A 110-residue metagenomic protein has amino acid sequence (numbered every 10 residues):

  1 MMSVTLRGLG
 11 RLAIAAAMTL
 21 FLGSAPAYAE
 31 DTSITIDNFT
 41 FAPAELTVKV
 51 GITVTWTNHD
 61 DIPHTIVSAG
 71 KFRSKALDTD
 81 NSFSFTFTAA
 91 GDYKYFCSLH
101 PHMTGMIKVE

Functional and structural regions predicted by a protein language model:
M2-E110: Extracytoplasmic copper-binding redox domains, predominantly the cupredoxin/blue-copper superfamily
